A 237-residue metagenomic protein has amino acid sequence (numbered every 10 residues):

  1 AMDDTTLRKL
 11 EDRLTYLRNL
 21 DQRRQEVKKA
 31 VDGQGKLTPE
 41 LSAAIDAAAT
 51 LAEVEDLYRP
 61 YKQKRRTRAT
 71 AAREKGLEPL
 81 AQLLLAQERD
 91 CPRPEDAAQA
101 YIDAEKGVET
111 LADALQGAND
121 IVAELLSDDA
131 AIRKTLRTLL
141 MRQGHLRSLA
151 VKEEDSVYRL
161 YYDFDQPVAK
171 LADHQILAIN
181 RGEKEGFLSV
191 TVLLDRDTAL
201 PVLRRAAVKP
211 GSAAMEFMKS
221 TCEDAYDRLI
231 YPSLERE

Functional and structural regions predicted by a protein language model:
A1-M2: Short, charge-rich amphipathic alpha-helices with coiled-coil/heptad character
T6-R8, Y16, L20-E237: Duplex nucleic acid-engaging cores and interfaces of nucleic-acid transaction enzymes
